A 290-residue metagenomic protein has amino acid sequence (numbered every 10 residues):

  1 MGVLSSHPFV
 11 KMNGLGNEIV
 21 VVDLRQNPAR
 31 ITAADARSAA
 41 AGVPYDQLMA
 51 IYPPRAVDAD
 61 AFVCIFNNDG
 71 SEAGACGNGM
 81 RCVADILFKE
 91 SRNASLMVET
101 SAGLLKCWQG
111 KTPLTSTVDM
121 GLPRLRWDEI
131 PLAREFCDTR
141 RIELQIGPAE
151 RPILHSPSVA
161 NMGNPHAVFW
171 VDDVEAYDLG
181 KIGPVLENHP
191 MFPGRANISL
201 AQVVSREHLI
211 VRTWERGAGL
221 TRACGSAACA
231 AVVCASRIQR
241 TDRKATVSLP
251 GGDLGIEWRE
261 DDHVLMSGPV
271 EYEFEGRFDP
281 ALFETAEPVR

Functional and structural regions predicted by a protein language model:
M1-L114, A167-R290: A glycine-rich beta-to-alpha transition motif near the start of alpha/beta enzyme domains, typified by
L114-M120: Short, solvent-exposed secondary-structure boundary/capping segments
G121-R126: Ligand-binding beta-strand-loop-alpha-helix segment within the catalytic cores of soluble metabolic enzymes
A133-F136: Surface-exposed beta-loop interaction hotspot
R140-A176: Internal active-site segments that recognize and position negatively charged phosphoryl groups and nucleotide moieties
